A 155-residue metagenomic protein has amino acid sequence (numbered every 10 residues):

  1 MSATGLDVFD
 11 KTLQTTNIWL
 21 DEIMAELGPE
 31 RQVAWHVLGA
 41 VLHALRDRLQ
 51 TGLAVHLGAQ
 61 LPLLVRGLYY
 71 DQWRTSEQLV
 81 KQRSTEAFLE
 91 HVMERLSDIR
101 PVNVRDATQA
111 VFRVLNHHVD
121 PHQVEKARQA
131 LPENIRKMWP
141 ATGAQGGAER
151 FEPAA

Functional and structural regions predicted by a protein language model:
S2-V8, M24-P29, W73-Q78, R95-R100: A ubiquitous short alpha-helical element
T4, D10-T12, G28-R31, P101-V102 (+3 more regions): Terminal domain-initiation and capping elements
T4-R48: The feature marks the first
L20, L42, L89, F112 (+1 more regions): Generic structural marker for isolated residues within well-ordered, non-membrane alpha-helices of soluble domains
G28-G39, R46-V55, I99-A110, N116-Q129: Short, low-complexity cationic-aromatic patches
L49-K81, V119-P153: Extended intrinsically disordered, low-complexity coil regions enriched in Ser, Thr, Gly, Ala and often Pro
L68-P121: Short, solvent-exposed interaction modules
A87, P153-A155: Cell-wall glycan
